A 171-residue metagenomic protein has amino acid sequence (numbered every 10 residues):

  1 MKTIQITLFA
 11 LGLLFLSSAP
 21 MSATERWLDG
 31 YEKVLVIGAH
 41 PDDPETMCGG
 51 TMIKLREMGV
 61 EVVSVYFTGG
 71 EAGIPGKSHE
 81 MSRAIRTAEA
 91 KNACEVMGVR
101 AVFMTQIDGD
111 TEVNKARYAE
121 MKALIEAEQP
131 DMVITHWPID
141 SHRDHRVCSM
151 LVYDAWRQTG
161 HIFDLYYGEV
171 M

Functional and structural regions predicted by a protein language model:
M1-I6: Positively charged n-region of N-terminal signal peptides that target proteins for export
T7-S17: Bacterial N-terminal signal peptides
S22-E128, D154-Q158: Active-site rim/loop-helix segments in enzyme catalytic domains that contact anionic ligands
E45, D140-S141: Acidic catalytic loop of the alpha/beta-hydrolase fold
G70, P138, V170: Flexible loop residues that form catalytic and substrate-binding hotspots at small-molecule/glycan-binding clefts
K122-I139, H145-S149: Proline-aspartate-enriched helix->loop->beta-strand connector
V147-H161: A mobile, often basic/glycine-rich helix-loop segment that functions as the active-site lid/recognition loop
H161-M171: Short, flexible loop segments at boundaries between secondary-structure elements
